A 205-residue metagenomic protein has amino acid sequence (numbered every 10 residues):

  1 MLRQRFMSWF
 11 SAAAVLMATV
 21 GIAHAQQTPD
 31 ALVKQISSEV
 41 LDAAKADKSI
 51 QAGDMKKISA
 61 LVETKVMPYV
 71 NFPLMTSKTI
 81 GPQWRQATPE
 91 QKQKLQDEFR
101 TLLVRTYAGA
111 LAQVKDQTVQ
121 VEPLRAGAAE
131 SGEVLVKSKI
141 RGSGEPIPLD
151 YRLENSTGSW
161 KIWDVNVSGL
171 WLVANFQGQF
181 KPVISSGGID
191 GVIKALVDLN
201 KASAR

Functional and structural regions predicted by a protein language model:
M1-A13: Bacterial N-terminal signal peptides that target proteins for export
T19-A25: Sec/Tat signal peptide C-region and signal peptidase I cleavage site
Q27-Y107: Early exported N-terminus immediately downstream of N-terminal targeting peptides
K45, A108-A112, V165: Charged/polar positions within long, soluble alpha-helices
A52-G53, V119, V192-I193: Short, hydrophobic secondary-structure boundary micro-motifs
R105-I147, L199-R205: Surface-exposed, charged secondary-structure patches
P146-A174: Short beta-strand edge/turn micro-motifs at domain boundaries
D164-R205: Low-complexity, intrinsically disordered terminal/linker segments enriched in charged and Gly/Pro repeats
